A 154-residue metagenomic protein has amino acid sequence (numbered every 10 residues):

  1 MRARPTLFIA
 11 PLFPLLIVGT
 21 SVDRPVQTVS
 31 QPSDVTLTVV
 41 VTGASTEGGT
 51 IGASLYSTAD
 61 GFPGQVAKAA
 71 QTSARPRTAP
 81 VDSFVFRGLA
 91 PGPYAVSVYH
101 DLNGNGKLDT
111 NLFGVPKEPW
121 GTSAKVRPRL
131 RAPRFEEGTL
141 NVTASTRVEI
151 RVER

Functional and structural regions predicted by a protein language model:
M1-P11: Bacterial N-terminal signal peptides that target proteins for export
I9-G19: Bacterial N-terminal signal peptides
V35-G43, A53, I150: A short, amphipathic beta-strand motif
G52-Y56, S97: Beta-strand signatures of extracellular beta-sandwich domains
P80-F84, E136-G138, T146-V148: Short strand-edge motifs at loop-to-beta-strand transitions and within beta-strands of extracellular beta-rich domains
F86-L89: Short, flexible loop/turn segments at beta-strand junctions in immunoglobulin-like and fibronectin type III
G92-V98: A short tyrosine-centered beta-strand micro-motif
L102-T110: Acidic, glycine-anchored loop motifs typical of Ca2+
